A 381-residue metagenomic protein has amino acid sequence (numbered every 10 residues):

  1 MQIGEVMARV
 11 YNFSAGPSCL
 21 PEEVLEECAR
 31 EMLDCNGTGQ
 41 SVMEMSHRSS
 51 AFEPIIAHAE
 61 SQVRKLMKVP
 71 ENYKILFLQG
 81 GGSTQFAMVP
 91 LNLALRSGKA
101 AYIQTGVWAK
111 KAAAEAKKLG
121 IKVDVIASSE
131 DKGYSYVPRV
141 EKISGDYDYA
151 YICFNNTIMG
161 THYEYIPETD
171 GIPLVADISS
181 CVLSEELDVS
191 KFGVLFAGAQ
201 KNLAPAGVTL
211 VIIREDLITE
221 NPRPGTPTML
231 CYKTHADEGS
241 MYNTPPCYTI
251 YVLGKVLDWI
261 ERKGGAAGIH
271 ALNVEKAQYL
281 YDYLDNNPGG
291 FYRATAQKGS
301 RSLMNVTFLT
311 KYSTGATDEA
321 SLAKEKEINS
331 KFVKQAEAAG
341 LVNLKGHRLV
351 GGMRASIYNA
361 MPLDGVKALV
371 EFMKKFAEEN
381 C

Functional and structural regions predicted by a protein language model:
G4-E5, R9-V10, K331, A338 (+1 more regions): PLP-dependent enzyme catalytic core of the Aspartate aminotransferase-like
R9-E60: A glycine-/small-polar-enriched, mobile loop at the entrance of the PLP active site in fold-type I
P21, A199-Y281, Q297, E379-N380: Active-site C-terminal subdomain of aminotransferase-like
T38-Q85, N92, V107, E115: Conserved N-terminal alpha-helix of the aminotransferase class I/II PLP-enzyme fold
A94-K110: Conserved PLP-anchoring active-site segment centered on the Schiff-base-forming lysine
A116, S128-V182: Active-site phosphate-binding strand-loop segment of PLP-dependent enzymes
V175, V189-Q200, T209: Conserved active-site segment immediately N-terminal to the catalytic lysine that forms the internal aldimine
Y292-A336: Conserved PLP-binding catalytic core of the aspartate aminotransferase-like
